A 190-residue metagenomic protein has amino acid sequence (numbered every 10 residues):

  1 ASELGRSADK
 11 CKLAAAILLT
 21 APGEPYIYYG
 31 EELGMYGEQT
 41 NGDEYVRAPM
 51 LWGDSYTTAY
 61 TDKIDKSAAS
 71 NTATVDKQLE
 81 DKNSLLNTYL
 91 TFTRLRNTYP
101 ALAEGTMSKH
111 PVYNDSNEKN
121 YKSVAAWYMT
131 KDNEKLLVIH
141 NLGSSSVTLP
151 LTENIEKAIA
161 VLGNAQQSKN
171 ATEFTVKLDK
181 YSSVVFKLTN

Functional and structural regions predicted by a protein language model:
S2-S146: Loop/helix patches that line or flank the sugar-binding groove of alpha-linked glycan CAZymes
M50, V147-L151, F174-V176: Generic detection of short hydrophobic beta-strand segments and adjacent strand-loop junctions
M107-K109, V124-A126, K157-A158, A165-K169: Generic structural motif
T130-K131, E153, D179: Flexible, charged surface loops at secondary-structure boundaries
S146-A165: Beta-strand-rich binding/interaction modules
N170-N190: C-terminal beta-strand-rich structural cap/linker in extracellular carbohydrate-active enzymes
